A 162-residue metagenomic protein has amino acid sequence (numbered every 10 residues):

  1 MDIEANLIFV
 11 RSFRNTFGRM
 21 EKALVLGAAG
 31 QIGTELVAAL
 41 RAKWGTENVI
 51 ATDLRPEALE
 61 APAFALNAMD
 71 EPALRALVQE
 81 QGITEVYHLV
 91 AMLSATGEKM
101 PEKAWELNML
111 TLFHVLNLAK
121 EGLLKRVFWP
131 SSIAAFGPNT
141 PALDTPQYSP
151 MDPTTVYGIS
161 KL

Functional and structural regions predicted by a protein language model:
V25-R41: N-terminal Rossmann NAD(P)H-binding glycine-rich loop of SDR-like oxidoreductase domains
L26, T52, V86-V90, V127-I133: SDR active-site strand-loop-helix element
G45-L54: Conserved glycine-rich Rossmann-like NAD(P)H-binding loop of the short-chain dehydrogenase/reductase
E60-D70: Rossmann-fold cofactor-recognition segment
A63, A104-W105, A119, V127: A hydrophobic alpha-helix adjacent to the NAD(P)-binding/active-site core of NAD(P)-dependent oxidoreductases, strongly
A68-L107: NAD(P)H-binding glycine-rich loop region in Rossmannoid oxidoreductase-like domains and their noncatalytic homologs
F113-T154: Conserved Rossmann-fold NAD(P)-dependent oxidoreductase catalytic core, especially the SDR/UDP-sugar
S160: Active-site helix of classical SDR
